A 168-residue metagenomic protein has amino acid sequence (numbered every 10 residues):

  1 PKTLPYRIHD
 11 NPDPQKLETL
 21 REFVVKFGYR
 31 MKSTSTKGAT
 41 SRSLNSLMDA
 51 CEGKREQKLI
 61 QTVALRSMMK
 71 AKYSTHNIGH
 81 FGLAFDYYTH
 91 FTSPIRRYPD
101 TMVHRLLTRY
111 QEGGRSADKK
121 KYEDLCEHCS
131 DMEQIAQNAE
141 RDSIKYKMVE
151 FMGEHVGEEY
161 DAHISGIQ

Functional and structural regions predicted by a protein language model:
P1-R7: Glycine-rich phosphate/pyrophosphate-binding loops and their adjacent beta-strand/loop elements at enzyme active sites
D10-Q15, V24-Q168: Structured C-terminal cores of nucleic-acid metabolism proteins
